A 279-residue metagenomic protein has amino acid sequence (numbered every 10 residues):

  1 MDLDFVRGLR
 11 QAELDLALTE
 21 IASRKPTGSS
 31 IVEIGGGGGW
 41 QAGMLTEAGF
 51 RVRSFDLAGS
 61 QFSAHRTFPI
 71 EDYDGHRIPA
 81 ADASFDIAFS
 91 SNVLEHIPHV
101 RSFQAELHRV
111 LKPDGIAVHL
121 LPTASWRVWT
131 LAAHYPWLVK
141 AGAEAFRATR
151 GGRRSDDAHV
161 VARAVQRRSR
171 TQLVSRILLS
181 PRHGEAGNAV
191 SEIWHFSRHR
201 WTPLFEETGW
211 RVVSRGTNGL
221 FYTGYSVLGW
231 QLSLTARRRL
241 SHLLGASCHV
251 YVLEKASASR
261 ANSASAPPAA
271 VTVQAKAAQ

Functional and structural regions predicted by a protein language model:
M1-A81, I87-F89, Q104, L220 (+2 more regions): Conserved N-terminal segment of class I S-adenosyl-L-methionine
F5, L9, E33, G37 (+4 more regions): Conserved aromatic-histidine-acidic binding/catalytic patches
R77, E95, A124-W126: Active-site micro-motifs of SAM-dependent methyltransferase domains
I87-P98: A short SAM/SAH-binding and catalytic strip from SAM-dependent methyltransferases
I97-P98, L111-P113: Helix-to-beta-strand junctions that scaffold the AdoMet/dcAdoMet cofactor pocket in Class I SAM-dependent enzymes
R101-S102, E106, I116-V252, A256-A258: S-adenosyl-L-methionine-dependent methyltransferase catalytic module, highlighting the catalytic core
